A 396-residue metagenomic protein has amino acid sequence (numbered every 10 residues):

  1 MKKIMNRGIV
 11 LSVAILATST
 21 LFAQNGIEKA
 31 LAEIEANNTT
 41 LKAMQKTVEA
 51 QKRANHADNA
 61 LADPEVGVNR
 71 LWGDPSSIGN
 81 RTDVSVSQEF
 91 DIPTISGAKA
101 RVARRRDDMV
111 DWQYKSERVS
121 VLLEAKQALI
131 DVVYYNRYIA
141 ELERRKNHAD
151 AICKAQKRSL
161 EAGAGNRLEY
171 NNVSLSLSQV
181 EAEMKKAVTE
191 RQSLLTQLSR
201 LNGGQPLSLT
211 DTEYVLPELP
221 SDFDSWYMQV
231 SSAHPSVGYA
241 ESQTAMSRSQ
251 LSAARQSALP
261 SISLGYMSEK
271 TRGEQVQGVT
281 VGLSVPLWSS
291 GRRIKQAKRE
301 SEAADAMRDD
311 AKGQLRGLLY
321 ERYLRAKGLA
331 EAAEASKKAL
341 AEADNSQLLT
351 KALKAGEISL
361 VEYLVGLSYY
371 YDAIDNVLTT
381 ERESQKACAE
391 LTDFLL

Functional and structural regions predicted by a protein language model:
K2-K3, N25, S120-A233, R322 (+2 more regions): Periplasmic alpha-helical coiled-coil/stalk elements that build and connect Gram-negative outer-membrane
F22-E65, F90, A98, A164-R167 (+4 more regions): Bacterial Sec-pathway N-terminal export signals of envelope proteins
A32-K42, E49-D63, V84-V102, W112-V119 (+6 more regions): A glycine-/polar-enriched beta->alpha junction
A43-D58, E117, V121-R144, A151 (+5 more regions): Amphipathic alpha-helical coiled-coil segments
T47, L71-R81, Q243, M267-G278: Solvent-exposed loop/turn segments connecting transmembrane beta-strands in outer-membrane beta-barrel proteins
P64-D74, A98, L259-K270: Transmembrane beta-strand segments that form the barrel wall of outer-membrane beta-barrel proteins
R70-D74, F90, S268-R272, V285-L287 (+1 more regions): Transmembrane beta-strands of outer-membrane beta-barrel pores
